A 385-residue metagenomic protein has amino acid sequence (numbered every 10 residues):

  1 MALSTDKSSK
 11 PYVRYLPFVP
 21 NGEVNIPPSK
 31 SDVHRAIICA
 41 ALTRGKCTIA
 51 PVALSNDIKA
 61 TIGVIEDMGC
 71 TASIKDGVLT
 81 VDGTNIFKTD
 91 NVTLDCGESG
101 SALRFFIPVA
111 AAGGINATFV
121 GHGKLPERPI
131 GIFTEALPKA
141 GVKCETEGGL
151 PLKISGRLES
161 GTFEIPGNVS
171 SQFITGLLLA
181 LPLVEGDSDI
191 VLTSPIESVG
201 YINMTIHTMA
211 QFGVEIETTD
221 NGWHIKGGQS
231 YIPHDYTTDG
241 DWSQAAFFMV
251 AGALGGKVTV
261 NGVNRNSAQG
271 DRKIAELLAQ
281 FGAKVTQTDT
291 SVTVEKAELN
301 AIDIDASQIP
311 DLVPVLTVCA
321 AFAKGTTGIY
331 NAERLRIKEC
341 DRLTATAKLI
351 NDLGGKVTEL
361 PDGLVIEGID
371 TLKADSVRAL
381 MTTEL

Functional and structural regions predicted by a protein language model:
A2-L385: Structural preference for solvent-exposed beta-strand-turn elements and adjacent flexible terminal/loop segments within
